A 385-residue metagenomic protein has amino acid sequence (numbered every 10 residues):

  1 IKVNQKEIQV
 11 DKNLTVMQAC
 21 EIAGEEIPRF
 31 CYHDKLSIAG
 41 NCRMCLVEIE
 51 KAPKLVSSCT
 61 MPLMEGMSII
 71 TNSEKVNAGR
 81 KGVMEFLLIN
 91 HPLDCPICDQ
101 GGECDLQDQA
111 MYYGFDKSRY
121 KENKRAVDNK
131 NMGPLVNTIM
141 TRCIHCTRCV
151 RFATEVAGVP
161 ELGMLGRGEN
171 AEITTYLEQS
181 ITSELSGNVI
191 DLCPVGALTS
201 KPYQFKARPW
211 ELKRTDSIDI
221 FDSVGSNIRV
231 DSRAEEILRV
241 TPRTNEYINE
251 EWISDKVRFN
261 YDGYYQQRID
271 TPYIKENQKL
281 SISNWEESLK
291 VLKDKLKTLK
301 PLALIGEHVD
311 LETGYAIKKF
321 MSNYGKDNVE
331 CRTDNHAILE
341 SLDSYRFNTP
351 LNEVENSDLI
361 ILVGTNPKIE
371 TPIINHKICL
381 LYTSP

Functional and structural regions predicted by a protein language model:
V3-K6, E50-K51, R233: Short strand-turn-strand beta-turns centered on an Asx-Gly dipeptide
V16-E50: A basic, amphipathic helix-loop patch mediating RNA/tRNA/ribosome contacts
R43-D219, V224-I228, E236: Fe-S ferredoxin-like electron-transfer domains and their immediately adjacent linker/connector regions across
R125-P134, R268-N277, S357: Gly-rich Lys/Arg/Thr-decorated short loops/hinges at beta-loop-alpha junctions or inter-strand turns that position
R233-T271: Extended active-site and interfacial segments that coordinate phosphate-rich ligands in large catalytic machineries
S288-P301, P350-D358: Glycine-rich phosphate/diphosphate-binding loops that line cofactor/substrate pockets in enzymes
L304-E353: Anionic-ligand anchoring segments at beta-strand to alpha-helix junctions in alpha/beta enzyme folds, i.e., glycine
Y382-P385: Conserved small/polar residues in nucleotide/adenosyl-binding loops
